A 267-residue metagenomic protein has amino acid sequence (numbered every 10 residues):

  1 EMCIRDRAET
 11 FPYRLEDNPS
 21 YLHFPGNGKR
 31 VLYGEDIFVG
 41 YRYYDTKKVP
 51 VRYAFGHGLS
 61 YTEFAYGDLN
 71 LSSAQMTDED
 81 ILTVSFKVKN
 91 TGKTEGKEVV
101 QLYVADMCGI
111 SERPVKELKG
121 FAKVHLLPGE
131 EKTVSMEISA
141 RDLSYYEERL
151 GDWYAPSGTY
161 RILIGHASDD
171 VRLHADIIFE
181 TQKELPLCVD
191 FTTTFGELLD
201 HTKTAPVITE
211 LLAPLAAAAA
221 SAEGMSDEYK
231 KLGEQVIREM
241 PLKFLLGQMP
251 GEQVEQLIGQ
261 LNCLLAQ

Functional and structural regions predicted by a protein language model:
R5-K97, L163-I164: Secreted, periplasmic, or luminal enzymes acting at the cell surface/secretory milieu
D78, P128, P156-S157: Surface-exposed loops/turns
I81-T83, E131-S135, R172: Intrinsic-disorder/low-complexity, polar/charged segments enriched in Ser/Thr/Lys/Arg/Asp/Glu/Gln
K93-I110, K116-L118: Short acidic, flexible loop segments centered on an aromatic residue
I110-L150: Intrinsically disordered, low-complexity Pro/Gly/Ser/Thr-rich segments with frequent PxxP/GP/PP motifs and embedded
S139-E184: Terminal connector regions
K183-A266: Compact, charge-rich alpha-helical regulatory domains located at protein termini
